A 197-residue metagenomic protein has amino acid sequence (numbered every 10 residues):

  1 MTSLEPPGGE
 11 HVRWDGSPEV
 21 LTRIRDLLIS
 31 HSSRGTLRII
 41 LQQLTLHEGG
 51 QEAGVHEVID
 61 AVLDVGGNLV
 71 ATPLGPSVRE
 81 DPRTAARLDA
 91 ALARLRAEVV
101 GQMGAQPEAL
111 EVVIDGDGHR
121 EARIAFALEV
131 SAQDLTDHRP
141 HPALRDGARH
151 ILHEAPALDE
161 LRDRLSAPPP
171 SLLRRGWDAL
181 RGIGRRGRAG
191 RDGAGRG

Functional and structural regions predicted by a protein language model:
T2-E5, R79, G190-R191, R196: A domain-level signal for the structural core that forms small-molecule/cofactor-binding pockets and catalytic centers
T2-P73: N-terminal "first-domain core" detector
G16, V20, E80-A91: Short amphipathic alpha-helical segments
R34, H47-R87, M103-A105, G118-H141: Extended intrinsically disordered, low-complexity coil regions enriched in Ser, Thr, Gly, Ala and often Pro
L44, V113-D117: Short loop/turn motifs enriched for small/polar and acidic residues
T84-L110, I114: Short, internal acidic amphipathic alpha-helical interface segments that mediate docking to partner proteins
G118-G197: Acidic, proline/glycine-rich low-complexity IDRs
